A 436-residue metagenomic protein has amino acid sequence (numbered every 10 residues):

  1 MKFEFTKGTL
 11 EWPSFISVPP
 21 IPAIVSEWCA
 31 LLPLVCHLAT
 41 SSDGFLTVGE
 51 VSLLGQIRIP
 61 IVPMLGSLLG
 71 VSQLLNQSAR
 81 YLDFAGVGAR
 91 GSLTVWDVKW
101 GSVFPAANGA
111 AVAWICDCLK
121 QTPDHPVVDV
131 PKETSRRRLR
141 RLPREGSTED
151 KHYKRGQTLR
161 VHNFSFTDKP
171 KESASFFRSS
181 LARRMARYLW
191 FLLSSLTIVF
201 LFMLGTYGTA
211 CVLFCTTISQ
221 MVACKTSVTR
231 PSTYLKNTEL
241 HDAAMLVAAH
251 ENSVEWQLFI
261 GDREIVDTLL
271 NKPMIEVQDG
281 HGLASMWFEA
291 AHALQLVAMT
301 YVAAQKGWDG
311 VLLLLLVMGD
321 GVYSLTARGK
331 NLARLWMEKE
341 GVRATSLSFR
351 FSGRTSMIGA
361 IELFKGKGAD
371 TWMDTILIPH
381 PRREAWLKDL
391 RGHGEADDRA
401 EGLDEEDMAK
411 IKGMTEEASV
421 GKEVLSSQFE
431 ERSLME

Functional and structural regions predicted by a protein language model:
M1-L181: Soluble extramembrane domains flanking the early transmembrane region of eukaryotic membrane proteins
E27, N108, G205-A210, H380: Short, solvent-exposed helix-helix connector turns and helix-capping sites enriched in acidic/polar residues
T158-Y207, Q278-A284: Cytosolic-side membrane-insertion boundary helix
W190, A284-L296, V317-S324: Alpha-helical transmembrane segments of multi-pass membrane proteins
L192-T216, L294-L316: Membrane-lumen (extracellular) interface motif
M203-E239, V322-L325: Hydrophobic alpha-helical membrane-embedded segments
S232-L283, G321-E436: Cytosolic/matrix-facing juxtamembrane and C-terminal tails of multi-pass cellular membrane proteins
D279-F288, Q305-W308: Long alpha-helical, hydrophobic tracts
